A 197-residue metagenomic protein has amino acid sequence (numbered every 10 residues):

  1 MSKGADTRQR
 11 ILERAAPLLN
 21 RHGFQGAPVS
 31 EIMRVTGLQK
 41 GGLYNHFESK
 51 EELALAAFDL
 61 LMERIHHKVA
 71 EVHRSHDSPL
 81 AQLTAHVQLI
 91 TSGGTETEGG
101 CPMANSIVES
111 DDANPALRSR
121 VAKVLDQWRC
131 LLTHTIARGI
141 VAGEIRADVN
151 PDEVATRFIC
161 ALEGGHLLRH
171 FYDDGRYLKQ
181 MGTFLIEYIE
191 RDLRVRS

Functional and structural regions predicted by a protein language model:
M1-D6, V195-S197: N-terminal intrinsically disordered/low-complexity leader segments
R10, R14-E52, A56: Helix-turn-helix
R21-Q25, S75-H76, T97, A142: Short coil/turn segments at alpha/beta junctions that flank glycine-rich nucleotide-binding fingerprints
A56, A70-G99, P151-F158: Hydrophobic alpha-helical connector segments
D59-R64: Short, basic, alpha-helical segments at the C-terminal edge of helix-turn-helix-like DNA-binding modules
A81, S119-K123, V141-R157, R176: All-alpha amphipathic helical-bundle segments outside canonical DNA-binding/catalytic cores that form hydrophobic
Q82, T95-A116: Amphipathic alpha-helical segments used for helix-helix packing
A85-G93, D126-A142, R157, A161 (+1 more regions): C-terminal peripheral helix-coil segments that are non-catalytic and often amphipathic
